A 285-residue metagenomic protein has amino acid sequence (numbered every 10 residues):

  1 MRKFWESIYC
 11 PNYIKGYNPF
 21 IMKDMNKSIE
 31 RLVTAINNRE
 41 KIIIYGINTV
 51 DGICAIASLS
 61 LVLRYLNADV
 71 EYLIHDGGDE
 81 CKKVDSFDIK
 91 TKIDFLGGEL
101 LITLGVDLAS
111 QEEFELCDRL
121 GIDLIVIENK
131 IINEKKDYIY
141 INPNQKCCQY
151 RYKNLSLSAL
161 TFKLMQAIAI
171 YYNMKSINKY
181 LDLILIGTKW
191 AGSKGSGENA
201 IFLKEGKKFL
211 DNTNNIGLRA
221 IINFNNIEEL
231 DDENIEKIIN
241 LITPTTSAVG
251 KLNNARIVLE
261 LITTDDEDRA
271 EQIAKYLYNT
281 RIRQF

Functional and structural regions predicted by a protein language model:
M1-L100, A169-F285: Hydrophobic helix-and-loop "lid/oligomerization" segment in the mid-to-C-terminal part of catalytic domains
I89, I93-D94, L101-L185, W190-S193: Conserved phosphate-handling catalytic cores of large alpha/beta enzymes
